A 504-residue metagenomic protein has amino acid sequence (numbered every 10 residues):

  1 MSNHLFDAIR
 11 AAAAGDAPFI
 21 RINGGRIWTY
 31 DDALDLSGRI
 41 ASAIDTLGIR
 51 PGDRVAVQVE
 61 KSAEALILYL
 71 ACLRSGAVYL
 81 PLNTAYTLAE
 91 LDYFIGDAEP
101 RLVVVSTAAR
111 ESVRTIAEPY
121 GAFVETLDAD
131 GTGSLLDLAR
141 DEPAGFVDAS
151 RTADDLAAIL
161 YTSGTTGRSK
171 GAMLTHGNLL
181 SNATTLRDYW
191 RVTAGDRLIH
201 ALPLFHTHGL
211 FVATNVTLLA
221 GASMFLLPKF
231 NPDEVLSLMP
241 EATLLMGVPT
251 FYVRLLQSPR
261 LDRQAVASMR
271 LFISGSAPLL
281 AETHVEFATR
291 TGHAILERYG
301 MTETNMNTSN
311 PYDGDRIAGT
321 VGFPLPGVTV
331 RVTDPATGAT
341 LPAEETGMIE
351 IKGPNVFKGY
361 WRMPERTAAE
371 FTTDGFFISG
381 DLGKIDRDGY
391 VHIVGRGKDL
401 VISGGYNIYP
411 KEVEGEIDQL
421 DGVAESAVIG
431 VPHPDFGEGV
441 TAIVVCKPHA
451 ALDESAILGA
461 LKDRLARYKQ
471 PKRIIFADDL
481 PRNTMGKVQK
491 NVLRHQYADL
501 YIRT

Functional and structural regions predicted by a protein language model:
P18-S62, L66-L70, T87-D92, G177: Conserved AMP-binding/adenylate-forming core of the ANL superfamily
I27-D31, A157-S181: Conserved AMP-binding A3 loop
Y86, V103, G353, K358-G359 (+5 more regions): AMP-binding/adenylate-forming catalytic core of the ANL superfamily
R110-A153: ANL superfamily adenylate-forming
E142-Y161, R168, R191-R197: Conserved pre-ATP/AMP-binding loop-to-beta segment of ANL
L180-R197, F205-L244, S258-R260: Conserved AMP-binding/adenylation subdomain of ANL enzymes
A242-G247, L256-R316, T329: Gly/Ser/Thr-rich phosphate-binding loop
R331-E350, A369, R387-D388, A450-E454 (+1 more regions): Conserved beta-loop-beta connector loops within the AMP-binding
